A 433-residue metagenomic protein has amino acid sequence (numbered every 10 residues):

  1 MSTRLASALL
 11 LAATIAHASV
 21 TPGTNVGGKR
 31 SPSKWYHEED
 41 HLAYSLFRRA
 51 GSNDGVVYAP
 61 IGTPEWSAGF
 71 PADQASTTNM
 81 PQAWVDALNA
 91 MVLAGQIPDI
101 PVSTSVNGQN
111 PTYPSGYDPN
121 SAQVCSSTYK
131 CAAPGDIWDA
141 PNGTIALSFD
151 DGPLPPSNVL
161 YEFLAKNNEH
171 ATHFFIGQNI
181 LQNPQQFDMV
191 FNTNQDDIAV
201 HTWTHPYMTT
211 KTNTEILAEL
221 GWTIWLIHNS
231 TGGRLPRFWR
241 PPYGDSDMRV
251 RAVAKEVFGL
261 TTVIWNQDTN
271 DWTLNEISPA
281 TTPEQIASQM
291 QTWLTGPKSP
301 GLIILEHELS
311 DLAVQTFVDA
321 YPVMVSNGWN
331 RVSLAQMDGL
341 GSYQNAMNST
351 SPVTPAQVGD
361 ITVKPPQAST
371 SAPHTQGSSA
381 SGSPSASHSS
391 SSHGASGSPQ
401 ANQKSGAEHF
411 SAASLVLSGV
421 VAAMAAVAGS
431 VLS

Functional and structural regions predicted by a protein language model:
M1-L10, A413-V416, S433: Classical eukaryotic N-terminal signal peptides for Sec-dependent ER targeting/secretion, especially the positively
L10-P32, A426-S433: N-terminal signal peptide
S19-G135, N348-S349, V353-S411: Fungal extracellular Ser/Thr-rich, low-complexity intrinsically disordered regions
V56, P64-A68, S76, M80-Y207 (+4 more regions): Active-site beta->alpha N-cap acidic-glycine motif
F163-K166, D188-N192, A254-G259, Y321-S326 (+1 more regions): Short, surface-exposed basic-aromatic patches at helix termini and helix-loop junctions that form
L181, W203-N330, L334-G339, Y343-N348: Catalytic domains of cell-wall/extracellular-matrix polysaccharide-remodeling enzymes, centered on de-N-acetylation
K404-S433: Cleavable C-terminal sorting propeptides in eukaryotic secreted/cell-surface proteins
